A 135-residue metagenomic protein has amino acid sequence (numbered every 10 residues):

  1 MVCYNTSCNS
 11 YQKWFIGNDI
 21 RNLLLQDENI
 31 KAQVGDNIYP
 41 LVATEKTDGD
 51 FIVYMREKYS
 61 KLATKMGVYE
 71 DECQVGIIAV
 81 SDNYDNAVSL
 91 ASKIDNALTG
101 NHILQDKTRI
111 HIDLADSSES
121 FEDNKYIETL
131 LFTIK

Functional and structural regions predicted by a protein language model:
M1-K65, D85, S89, N96 (+1 more regions): Small/polar-rich, solvent-exposed N-terminal microdomains that initiate assembly or binding
T6, V80, D116-S117: Intrinsically disordered, low-complexity segments enriched in Ser/Pro/Gly/Ala and basic residues
I20, L24, I38, I77 (+3 more regions): Hydrophobic beta-strand residues in large extracellular and virion-surface proteins
R56, Y69-E72, K93-A97, E128: Generic alpha-helical propensity signal that fires on short helical segments and nearby coil/disordered stretches
T64-Y69, F121-D123: Short, solvent-exposed beta-strand/turn "edge" segments of beta-rich domains on protein surfaces
V68-D82, Y126-K135: Oligomerization/assembly interface segments of phage tail-like spikes and tubes
N96-K135: Acidic-leaning, charged glycine-interspersed low-complexity segments
